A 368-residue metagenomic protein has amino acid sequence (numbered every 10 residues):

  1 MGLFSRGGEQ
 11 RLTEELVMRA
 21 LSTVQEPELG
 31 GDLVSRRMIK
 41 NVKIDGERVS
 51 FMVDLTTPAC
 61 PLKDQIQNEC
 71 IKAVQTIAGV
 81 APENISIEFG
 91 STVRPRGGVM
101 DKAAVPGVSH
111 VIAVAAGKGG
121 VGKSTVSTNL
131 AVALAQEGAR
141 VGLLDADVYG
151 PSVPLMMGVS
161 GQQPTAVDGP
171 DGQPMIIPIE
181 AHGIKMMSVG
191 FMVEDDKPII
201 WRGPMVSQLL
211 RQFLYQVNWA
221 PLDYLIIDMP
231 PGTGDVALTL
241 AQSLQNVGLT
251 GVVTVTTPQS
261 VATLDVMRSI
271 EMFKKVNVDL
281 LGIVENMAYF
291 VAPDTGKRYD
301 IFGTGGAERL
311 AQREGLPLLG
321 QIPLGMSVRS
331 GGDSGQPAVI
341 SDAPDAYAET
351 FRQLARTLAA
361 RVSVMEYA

Functional and structural regions predicted by a protein language model:
G2, E9, E14, R36 (+5 more regions): C-terminal lobe/tail of nucleotide-utilizing enzymes
G2-K40: N-proximal, solvent-exposed amphipathic alpha-helical segments enriched in charged/polar residues
L21, I39, C60, V74 (+12 more regions): Residue-level signature of catalytic and energy-coupling elements of molecular machines, predominantly ATP/GTP-dependent
S35-M38, K43-V49, T56-A115, V362 (+1 more regions): Extreme N-terminal, non-catalytic leader segments that precede Walker-type/kinase nucleotide-binding cores
V111-V148, I270: Walker A/P-loop phosphate-binding motif and the immediately C-terminal alpha-helix
L134-D196, W201, S207-R211, E308: Phosphate-binding loop that captures ATP/GTP phosphates
G190-T239, S243, T263: Phosphate-binding/switch loop-helix module in NTP-utilizing enzymes
I226, Q245-E285, Y289-F290: Helical hairpin unit composed of two closely spaced alpha helices linked by a short loop
